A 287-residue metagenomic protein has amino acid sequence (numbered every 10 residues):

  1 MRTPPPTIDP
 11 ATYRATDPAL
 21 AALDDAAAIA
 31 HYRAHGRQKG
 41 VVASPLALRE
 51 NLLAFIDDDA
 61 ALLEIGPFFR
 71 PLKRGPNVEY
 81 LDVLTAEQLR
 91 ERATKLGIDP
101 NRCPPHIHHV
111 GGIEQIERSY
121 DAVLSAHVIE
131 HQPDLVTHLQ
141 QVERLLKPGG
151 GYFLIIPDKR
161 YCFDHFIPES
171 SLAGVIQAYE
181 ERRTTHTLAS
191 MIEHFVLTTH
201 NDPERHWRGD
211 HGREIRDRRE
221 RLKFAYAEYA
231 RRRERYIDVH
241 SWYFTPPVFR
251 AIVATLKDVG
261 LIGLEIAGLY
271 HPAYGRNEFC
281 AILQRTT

Functional and structural regions predicted by a protein language model:
M1-E50: Charge-rich, low-complexity intrinsically disordered regions
T3, A122-P133, D238-Y243, Y270: Short, charged/polar micro-motifs that form catalytic or ligand-binding hotspots
P6, D25, R74, I237-V239 (+1 more regions): Short, solvent-exposed coil/turn segments
P45, A60-H165, A281-R285: Conserved SAM-binding loop
A47-D59: N-terminal module-boundary/linker segments of secreted carbohydrate-active enzymes
L53-A54, S119-D121, F195: N-terminal/domain-start segments enriched in small and hydrophobic, helix-friendly residues, covering either
P100-R102, H106-I113, T137, Q141-E143 (+2 more regions): S-adenosyl-L-methionine-dependent methyltransferase catalytic module, highlighting the catalytic core
